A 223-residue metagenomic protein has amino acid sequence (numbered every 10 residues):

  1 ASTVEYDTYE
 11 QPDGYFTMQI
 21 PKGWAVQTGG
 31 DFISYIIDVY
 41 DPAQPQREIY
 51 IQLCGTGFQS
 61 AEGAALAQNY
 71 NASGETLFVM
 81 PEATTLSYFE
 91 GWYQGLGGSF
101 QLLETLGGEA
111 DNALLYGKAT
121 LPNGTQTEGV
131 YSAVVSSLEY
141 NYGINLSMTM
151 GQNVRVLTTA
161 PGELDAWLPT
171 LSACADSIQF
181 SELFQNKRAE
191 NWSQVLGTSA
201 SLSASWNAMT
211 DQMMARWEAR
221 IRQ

Functional and structural regions predicted by a protein language model:
A1-Y9: N-terminal low-complexity, Pro/Thr/Ser-rich intrinsically disordered segments that act as propeptides or flexible
Q11-M18, A83, P161, D165-P169: Soluble non-cytosolic domains of exported or imported proteins
D13-D31, A175-S181: Proline-anchored loop/turn motifs at beta-strand termini and strand-loop-strand connectors
W24, N153-G197: Surface-exposed amphipathic alpha-helical segments
G29-V154, T159-E163, S201-Q223: Conserved polar/disulfide-associated segments of primarily extracytoplasmic proteins
